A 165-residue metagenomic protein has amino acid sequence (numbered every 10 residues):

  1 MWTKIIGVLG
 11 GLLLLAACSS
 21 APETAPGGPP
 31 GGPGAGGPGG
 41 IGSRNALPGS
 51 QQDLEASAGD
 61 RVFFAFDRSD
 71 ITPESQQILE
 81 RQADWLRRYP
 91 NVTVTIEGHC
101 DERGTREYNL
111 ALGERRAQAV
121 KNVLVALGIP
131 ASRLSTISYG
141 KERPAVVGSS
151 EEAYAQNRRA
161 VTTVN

Functional and structural regions predicted by a protein language model:
M1-V8: Bacterial N-terminal signal peptides that target proteins for export
L14-A17: C-terminal motif of bacterial Sec signal peptides marking the signal peptidase cleavage site
S19-T93: Periplasmic peptidoglycan-binding/tethering modules of Gram-negative envelope proteins
E74-R81, E107, A111, R115 (+2 more regions): Extracytoplasmic/secreted proteins, especially bacterial periplasmic and envelope-associated proteins
N91-H99, E114-A145, R158-N165: A non-catalytic structural micro-motif
V147-S150: Short beta-alpha junctions and helix-cap segments that line functional grooves
E152-Q156: A generic structural micro-feature
